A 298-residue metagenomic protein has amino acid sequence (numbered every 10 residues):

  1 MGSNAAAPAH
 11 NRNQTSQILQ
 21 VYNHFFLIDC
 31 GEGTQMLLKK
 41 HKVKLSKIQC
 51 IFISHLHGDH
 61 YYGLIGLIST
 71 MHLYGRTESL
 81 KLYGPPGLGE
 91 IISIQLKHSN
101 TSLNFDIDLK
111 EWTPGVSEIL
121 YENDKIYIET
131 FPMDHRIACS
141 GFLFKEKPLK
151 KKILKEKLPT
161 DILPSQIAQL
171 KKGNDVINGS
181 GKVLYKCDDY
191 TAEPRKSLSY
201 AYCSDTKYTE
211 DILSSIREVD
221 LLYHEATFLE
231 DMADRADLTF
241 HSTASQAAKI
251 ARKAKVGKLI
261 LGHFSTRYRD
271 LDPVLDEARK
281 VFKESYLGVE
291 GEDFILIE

Functional and structural regions predicted by a protein language model:
M1, G115-E122: Local beta-strand/beta-hairpin segments that build beta-sheet-rich folds
M1-H41, K47, S79, F142-F144 (+2 more regions): Conserved beta-strand hairpin/beta-sheet module of binuclear metal-dependent hydrolase folds, prominently
S3-N4, G33, L56, G87 (+5 more regions): Active-site metal-binding loops of divalent metal-dependent hydrolases
H10, Y121-Y202, T206-S215, L221-Y223: Active-site-proximal loop/helix segment associated with metal-binding centers of metalloenzymes
D29, L38, H55, L82 (+8 more regions): Divalent metal-coordination and catalytic microenvironments
E32-Y83, E111-T113: Active-site metal-binding motif and surrounding structural segment of the metallo-beta-lactamase
R76-T113, R267: Active-site neighborhood of divalent metal-dependent phosphoester bond hydrolases
G173-D293: Cap/insert and terminal regions of metallo-dependent hydrolase folds
